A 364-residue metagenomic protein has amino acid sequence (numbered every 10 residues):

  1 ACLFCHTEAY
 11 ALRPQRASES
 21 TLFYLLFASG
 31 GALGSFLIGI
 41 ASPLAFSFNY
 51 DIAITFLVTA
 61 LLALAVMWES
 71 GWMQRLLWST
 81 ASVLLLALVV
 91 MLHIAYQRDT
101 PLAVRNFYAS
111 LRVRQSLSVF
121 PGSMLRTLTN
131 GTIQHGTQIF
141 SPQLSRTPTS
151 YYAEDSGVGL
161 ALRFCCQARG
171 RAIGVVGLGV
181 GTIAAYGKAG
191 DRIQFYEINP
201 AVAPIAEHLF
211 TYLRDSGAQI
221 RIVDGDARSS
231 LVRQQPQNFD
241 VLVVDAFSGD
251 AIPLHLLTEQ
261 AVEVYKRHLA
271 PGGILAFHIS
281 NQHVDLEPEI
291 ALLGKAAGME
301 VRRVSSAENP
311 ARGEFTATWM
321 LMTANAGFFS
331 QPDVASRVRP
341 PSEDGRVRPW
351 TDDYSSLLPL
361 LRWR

Functional and structural regions predicted by a protein language model:
A1-R339, E343-G345, D352-R364: Alpha-helical transmembrane segments of multi-pass membrane proteins
